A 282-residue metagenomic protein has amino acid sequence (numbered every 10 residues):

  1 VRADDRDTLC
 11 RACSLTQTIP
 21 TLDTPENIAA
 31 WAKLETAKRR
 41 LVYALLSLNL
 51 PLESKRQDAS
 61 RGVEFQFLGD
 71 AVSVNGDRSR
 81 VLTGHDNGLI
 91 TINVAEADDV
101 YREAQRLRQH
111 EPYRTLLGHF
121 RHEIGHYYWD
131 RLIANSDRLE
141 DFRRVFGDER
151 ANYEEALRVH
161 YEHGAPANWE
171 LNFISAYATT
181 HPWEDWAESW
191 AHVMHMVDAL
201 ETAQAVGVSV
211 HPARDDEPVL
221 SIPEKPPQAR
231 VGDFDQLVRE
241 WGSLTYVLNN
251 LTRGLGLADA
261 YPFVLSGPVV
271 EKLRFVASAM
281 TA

Functional and structural regions predicted by a protein language model:
V1-P25: Cys/His-rich short segments
I28-D99: Auxiliary, metal-adjacent structural segments of Zn-dependent hydrolase domains
D58, D137-D148: Short, glycine/acidic-rich hinge or "gate" loops at secondary-structure transitions that mediate conformational
V81-L107, N135, L157-N168: A short mid-domain helix/strand-loop element embedded in enzyme catalytic domains that forms or borders the active-site
V100-F120: Short pre-active-site segment immediately N-terminal to the catalytic Zn-binding motif
R114-N135, A187: Active-site recognition of the HExxH zinc-binding catalytic motif
R143-S189: Acidic/histidine-rich catalytic neighborhood
A178-A282: Pan-zinc metallopeptidase signature
